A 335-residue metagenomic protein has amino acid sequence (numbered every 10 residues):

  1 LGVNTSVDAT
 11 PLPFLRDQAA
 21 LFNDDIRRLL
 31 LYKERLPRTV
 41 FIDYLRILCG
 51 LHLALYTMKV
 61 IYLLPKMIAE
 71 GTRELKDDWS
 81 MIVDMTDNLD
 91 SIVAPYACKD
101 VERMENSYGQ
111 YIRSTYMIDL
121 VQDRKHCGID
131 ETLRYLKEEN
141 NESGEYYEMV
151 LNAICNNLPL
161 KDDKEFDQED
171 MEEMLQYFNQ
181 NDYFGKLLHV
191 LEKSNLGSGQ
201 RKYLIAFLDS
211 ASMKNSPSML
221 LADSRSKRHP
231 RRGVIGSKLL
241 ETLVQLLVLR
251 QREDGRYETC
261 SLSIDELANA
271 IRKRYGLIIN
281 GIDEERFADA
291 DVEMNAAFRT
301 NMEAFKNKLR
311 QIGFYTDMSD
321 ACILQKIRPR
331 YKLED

Functional and structural regions predicted by a protein language model:
L1-V190: Long, compositionally biased intrinsically disordered regions
L158-Q245: Long, low-complexity, charged/polar intrinsically disordered regions in eukaryotic proteins
V234, L262, A297-T300: Residues within HEAT/ARM-like alpha-solenoid scaffolds
G236-I264: Positively charged, polyanion-binding regions of nucleic-acid-associated proteins
E241, D265-N269, K273, E303 (+1 more regions): Feature representing long, continuous alpha-helical segments
Y257-R274, I278-A290: Short acidic, hydrophobic short linear motifs in intrinsically disordered regions
D291-D335: C-terminal engagement modules used by replication, chromatin/transcription, nuclear envelope/ESCRT, and ubiquitin
